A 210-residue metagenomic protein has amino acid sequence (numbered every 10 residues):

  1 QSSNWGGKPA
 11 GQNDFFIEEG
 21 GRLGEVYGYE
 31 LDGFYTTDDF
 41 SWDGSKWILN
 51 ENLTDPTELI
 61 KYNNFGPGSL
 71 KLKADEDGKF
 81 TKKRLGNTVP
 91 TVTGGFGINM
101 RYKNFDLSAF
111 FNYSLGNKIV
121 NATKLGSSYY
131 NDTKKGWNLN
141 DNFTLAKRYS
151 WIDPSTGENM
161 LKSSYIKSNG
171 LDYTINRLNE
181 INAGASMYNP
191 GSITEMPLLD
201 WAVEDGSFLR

Functional and structural regions predicted by a protein language model:
Q1-R210: Outer/extracellular conduits and scaffolds centered on Gram-negative outer-membrane beta-barrels
